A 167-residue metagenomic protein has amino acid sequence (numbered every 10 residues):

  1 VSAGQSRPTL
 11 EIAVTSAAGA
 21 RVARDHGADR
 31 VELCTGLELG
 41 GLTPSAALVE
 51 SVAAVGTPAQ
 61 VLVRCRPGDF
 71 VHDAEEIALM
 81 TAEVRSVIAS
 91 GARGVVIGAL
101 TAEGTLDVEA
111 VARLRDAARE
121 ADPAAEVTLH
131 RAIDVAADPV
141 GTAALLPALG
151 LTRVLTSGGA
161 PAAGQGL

Functional and structural regions predicted by a protein language model:
V1-A13, A17, A53: N-terminal amphipathic alpha-helix/helix-capping segment at the start of soluble metabolic enzymes
P8-V14, V31-L33, A59-V63, V95-I97 (+2 more regions): Hydrophobic faces of well-ordered beta-strands that scaffold small-molecule active sites in alpha/beta enzyme cores
A17-A18, L37-T57, H72-L79, A99-D122 (+2 more regions): Active-site-adjacent beta->alpha loops and helix N-cap segments on the catalytic face of soluble alpha/beta enzymes
A23, V87, L114, H130 (+1 more regions): Conserved, mostly hydrophobic/aromatic
D25-C34, V55-A59, G91-G94, R119-A124 (+1 more regions): Glycine-enriched alpha-helix->loop->beta-strand junction motifs that scaffold or abut catalytic
R66-H72: A short acidic, helix-capping loop that chelates divalent metal ions and anchors anionic groups
A82-A99: Ordered, amphipathic secondary-structure segments that act as subunit-interaction surfaces in large macromolecular
